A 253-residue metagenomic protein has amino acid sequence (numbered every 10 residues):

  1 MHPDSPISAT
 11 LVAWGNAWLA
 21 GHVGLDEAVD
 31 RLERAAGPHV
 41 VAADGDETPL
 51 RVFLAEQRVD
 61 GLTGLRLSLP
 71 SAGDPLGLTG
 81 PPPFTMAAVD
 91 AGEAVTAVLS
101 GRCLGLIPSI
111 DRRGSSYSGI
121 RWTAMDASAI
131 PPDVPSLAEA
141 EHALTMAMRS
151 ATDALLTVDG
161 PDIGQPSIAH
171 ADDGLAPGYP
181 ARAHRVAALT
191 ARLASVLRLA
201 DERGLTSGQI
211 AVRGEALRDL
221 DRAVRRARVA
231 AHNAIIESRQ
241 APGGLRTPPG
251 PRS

Functional and structural regions predicted by a protein language model:
M1-V95: N-terminal intrinsically disordered, low-complexity regulatory tails that precede a folded domain
I7, F84, I107-I110, I120 (+5 more regions): Weak global preference for isoleucine
A9-L19, V29-L32, L50, A55 (+4 more regions): Charged, low-complexity, helix-prone segments enriched in Lys/Glu/Asp/Gln
A17, G21, E56, A87 (+5 more regions): Generic signature of intrinsically disordered, low-complexity segments enriched in small/polar residues
G24, P49, D133-A140, D159 (+2 more regions): Alpha-helix initiation/capping motif
V59-T152: Internal, hydrophobic cores of structured domains that mediate oligomerization or house catalytic pockets within large
T152-S253: Alpha-helical oligomerization segments
